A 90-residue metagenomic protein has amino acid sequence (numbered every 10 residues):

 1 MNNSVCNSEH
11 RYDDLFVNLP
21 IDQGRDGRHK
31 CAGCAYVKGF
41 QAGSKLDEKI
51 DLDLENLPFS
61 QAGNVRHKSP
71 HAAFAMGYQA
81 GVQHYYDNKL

Functional and structural regions predicted by a protein language model:
M1-L90: Intrinsic-disorder/low-complexity detector
